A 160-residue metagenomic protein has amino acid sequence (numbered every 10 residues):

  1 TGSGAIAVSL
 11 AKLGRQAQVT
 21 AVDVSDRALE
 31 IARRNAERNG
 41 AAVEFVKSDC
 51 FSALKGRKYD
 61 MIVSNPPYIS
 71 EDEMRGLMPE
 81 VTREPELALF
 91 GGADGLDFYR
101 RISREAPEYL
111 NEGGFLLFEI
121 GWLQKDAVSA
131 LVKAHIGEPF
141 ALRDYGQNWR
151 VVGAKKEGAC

Functional and structural regions predicted by a protein language model:
T1-S64, I69-M74: Conserved SAM/SAH cofactor-binding pocket of Class I
A5, T82-E84, Q147-N148: Short, solvent-exposed coil/turn segments
L10, E80-V81, I102-A106: Class I S-adenosylmethionine-dependent transferase superfamily signal
G14-Q16, G40, E84, N111 (+1 more regions): Short, well-ordered coil/turn elements that cap or connect secondary structure elements
Y68-D97: Mobile active-site "lid"/loop adjacent to the S-adenosyl-L-methionine
A93-K155: Conserved Class I SAM-dependent methyltransferase catalytic core
E157-C160: Flexible, glycine-/basic-rich loop-and-beta segments that form/coincide with the SAM-dependent methyltransferase
